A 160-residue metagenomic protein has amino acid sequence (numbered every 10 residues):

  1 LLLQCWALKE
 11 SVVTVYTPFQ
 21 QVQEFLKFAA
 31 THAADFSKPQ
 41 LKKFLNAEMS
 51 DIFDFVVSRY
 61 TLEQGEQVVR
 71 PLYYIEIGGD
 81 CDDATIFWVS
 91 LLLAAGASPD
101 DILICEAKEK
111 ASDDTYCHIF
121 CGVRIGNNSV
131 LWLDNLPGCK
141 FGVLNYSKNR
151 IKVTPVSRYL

Functional and structural regions predicted by a protein language model:
L1-L160: A structural boundary/capping signal
